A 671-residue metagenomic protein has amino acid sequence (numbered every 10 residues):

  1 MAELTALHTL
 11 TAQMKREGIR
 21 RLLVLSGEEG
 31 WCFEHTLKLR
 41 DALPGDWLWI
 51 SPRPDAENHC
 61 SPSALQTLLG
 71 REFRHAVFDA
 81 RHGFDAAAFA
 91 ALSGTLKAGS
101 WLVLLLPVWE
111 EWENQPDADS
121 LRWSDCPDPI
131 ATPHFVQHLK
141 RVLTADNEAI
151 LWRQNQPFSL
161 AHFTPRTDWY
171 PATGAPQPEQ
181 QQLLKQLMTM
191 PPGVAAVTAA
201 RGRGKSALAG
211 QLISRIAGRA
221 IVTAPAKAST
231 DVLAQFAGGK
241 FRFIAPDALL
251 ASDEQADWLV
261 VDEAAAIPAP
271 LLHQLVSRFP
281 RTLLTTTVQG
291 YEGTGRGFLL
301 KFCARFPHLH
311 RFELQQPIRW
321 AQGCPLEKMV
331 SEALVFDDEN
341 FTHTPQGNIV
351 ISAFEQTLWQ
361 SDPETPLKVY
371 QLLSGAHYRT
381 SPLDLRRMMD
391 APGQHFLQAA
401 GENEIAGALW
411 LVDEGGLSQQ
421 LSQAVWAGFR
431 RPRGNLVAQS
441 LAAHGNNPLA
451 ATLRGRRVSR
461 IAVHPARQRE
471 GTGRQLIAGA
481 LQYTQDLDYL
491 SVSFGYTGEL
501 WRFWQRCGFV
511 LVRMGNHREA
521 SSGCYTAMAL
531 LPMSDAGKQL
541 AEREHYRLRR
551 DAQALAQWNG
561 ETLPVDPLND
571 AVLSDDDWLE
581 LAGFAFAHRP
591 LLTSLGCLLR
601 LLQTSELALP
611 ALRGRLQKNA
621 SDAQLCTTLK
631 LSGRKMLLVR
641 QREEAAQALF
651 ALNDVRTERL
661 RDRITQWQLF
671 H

Functional and structural regions predicted by a protein language model:
A2-L10, P171-P191: N-terminal pre-P-loop "Q-motif" helix
R20-E28, K38-P52, A196-T198, G218-T230: Conserved RecA-like ASCE P-loop NTPase motor core of nucleic-acid helicases/translocases
C32-F33, K205: Conserved lysine of the Walker
L65-H162: N-terminal accessory nucleic-acid engagement/regulatory domains that precede and modulate ATP-driven motor cores
D125-A175, C303-T342: Conserved coupling/interface region of RecA-like P-loop/ASCE motor cores
A207-Q211, R460-Q482: Conserved acetyl-CoA-binding loop-helix of GNAT-fold acetyltransferases
A248-L250, W258, P270-L271, S277-Y378 (+2 more regions): Terminal substrate-recognition subdomain of acyl/acetyltransferases
G393-V412, Q419: Conserved beta-hairpin
